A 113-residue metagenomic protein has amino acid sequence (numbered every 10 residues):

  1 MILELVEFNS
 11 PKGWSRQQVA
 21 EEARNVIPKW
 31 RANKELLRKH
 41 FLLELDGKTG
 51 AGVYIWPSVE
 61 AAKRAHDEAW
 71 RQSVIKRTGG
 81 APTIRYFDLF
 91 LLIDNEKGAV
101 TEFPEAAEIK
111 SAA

Functional and structural regions predicted by a protein language model:
M1-G50, V59-E68, T78-A113: Short S/T/G/P-rich N-terminal loop/turn motif that feeds into the first structured element of a domain
W70-V74: Short, non-transmembrane amphipathic alpha-helical segments
